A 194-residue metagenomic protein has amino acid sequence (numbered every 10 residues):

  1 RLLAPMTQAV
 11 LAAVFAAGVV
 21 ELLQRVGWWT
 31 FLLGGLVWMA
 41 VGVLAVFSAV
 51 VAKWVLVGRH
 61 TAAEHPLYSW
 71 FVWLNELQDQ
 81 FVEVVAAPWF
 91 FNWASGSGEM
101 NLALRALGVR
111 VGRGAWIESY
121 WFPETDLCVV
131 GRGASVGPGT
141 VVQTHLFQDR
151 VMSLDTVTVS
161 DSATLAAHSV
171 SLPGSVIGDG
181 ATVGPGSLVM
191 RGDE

Functional and structural regions predicted by a protein language model:
R1-G108, E194: Terminal amphipathic alpha-helical/low-complexity segments used for targeting or macromolecular assembly
L104-A106, R110-E194: Structural signal for interior beta-strand "rungs" in well-ordered beta-sheet cores of soluble enzyme domains
